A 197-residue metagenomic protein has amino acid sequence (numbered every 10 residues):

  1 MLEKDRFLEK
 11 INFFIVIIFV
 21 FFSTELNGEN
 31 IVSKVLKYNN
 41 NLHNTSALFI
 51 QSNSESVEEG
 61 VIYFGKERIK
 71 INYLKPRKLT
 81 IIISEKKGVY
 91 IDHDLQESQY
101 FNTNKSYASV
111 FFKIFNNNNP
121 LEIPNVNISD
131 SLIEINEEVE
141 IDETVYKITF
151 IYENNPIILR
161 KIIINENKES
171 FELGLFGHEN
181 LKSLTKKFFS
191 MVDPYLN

Functional and structural regions predicted by a protein language model:
E3-F14: Bacterial N-terminal signal peptides that target proteins for export
F14-F22: Bacterial N-terminal signal peptides
T24-E59, E67, H178, K187-N197: N-terminal leader/targeting segments and the immediate start of mature chains
N41, Y63-I69, I83-K87, S129-D130 (+1 more regions): Short, solvent-exposed coil/turn segments at beta-strand boundaries
F49, I69-Y73, G88-D92, I135 (+1 more regions): Short hydrophobic/aromatic-rich beta-strand segments that constitute the beta-sheet cores of beta-sandwich/beta-barrel
V61-V110, E169-F171: An acidic-aromatic
N104-I123: A charged amphipathic helix-loop-strand protein-protein interaction module that recurs in cytosolic assemblies
N119-N197: Gly/Pro-enriched, hydrophobic low-complexity segments that function as extracytoplasmic propeptides/linkers
